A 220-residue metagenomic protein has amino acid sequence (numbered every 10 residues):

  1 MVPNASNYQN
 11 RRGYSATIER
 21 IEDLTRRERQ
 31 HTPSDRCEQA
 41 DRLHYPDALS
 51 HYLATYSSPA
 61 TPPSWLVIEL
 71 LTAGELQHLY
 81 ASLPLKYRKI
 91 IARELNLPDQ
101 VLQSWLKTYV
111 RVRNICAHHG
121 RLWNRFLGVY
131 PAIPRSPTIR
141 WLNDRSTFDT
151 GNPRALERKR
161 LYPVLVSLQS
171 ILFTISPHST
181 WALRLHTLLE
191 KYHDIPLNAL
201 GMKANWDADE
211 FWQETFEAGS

Functional and structural regions predicted by a protein language model:
M1-G219: Long, contiguous internal "core" modules enriched in hydrophobic/ aromatic residues
